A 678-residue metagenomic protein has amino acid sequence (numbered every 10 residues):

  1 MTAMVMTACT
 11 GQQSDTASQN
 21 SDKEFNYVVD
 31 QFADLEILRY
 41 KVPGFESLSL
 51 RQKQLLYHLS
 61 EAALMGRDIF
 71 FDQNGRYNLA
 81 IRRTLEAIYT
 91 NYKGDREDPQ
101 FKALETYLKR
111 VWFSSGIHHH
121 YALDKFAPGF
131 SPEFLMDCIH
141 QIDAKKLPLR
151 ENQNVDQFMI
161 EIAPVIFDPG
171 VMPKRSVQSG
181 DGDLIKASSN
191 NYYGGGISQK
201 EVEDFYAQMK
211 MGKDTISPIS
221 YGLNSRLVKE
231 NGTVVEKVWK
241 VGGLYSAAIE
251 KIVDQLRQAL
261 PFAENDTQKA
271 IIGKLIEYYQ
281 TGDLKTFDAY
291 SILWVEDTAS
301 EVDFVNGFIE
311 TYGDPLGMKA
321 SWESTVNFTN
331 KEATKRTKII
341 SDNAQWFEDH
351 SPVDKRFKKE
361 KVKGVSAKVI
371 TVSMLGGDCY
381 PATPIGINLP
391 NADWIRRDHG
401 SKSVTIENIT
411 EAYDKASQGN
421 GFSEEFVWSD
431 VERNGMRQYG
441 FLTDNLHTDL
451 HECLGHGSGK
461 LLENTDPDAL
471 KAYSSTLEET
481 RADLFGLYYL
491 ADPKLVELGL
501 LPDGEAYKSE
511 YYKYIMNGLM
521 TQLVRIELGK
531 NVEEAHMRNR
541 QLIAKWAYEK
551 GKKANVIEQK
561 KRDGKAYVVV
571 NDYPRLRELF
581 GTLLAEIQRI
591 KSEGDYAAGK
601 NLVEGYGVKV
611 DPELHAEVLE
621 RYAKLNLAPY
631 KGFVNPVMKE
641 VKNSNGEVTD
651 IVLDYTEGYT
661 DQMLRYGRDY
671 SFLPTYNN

Functional and structural regions predicted by a protein language model:
V5-T10: C-terminal motif of bacterial Sec signal peptides marking the signal peptidase cleavage site
Q13-A17, S49: Extended effector regions of multi-domain proteins
F25-V253: Noncatalytic N-terminal accessory/assembly modules of large enzymes
D30, D34-L55, P173-T476, T480 (+3 more regions): Fold-level signature of zinc-dependent metallopeptidase catalytic domains
N78-I81, L85, L104-V111, I249 (+4 more regions): Short amphipathic alpha-helical coiled-coil/interface segments
A333-K368, W546-L619: C-terminal interaction module
L487-I590: Long, well-structured alpha-helical subdomains associated with metal-dependent extracellular/ecto-lumenal hydrolases
D572, L576-N678: Extended, compositionally biased alpha-helical segments that mediate assembly or anchoring
